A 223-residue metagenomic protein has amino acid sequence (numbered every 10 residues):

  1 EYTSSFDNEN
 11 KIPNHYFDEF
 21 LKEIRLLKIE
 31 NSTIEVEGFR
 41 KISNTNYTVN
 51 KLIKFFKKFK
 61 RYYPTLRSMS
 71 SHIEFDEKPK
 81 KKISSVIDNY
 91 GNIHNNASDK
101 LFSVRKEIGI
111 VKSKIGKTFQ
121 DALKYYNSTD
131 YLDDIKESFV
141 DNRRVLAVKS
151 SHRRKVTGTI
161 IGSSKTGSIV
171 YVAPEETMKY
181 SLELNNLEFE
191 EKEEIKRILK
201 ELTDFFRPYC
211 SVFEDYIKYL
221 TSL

Functional and structural regions predicted by a protein language model:
E1-I93, K100, V104, Y209 (+1 more regions): Conserved amphipathic alpha-helical "coupling/scaffold" segments that transmit conformational changes between domains
E1-T3, F17-I24, I161, K165-G167 (+2 more regions): Extended, charged alpha-helical "arm/stalk" segments used for dimerization and assembly in large NTPase-driven machines
D7, K57, F119, L123-Y126 (+2 more regions): Coiled-coil heptad-register positions
I42, V104, I108-V111, E191-L223: Intracellular alpha-helical coupling/juxtamembrane segments of multi-pass membrane proteins
F75-G91, K179-K200: Extended, charged coiled-coil "arm/hinge" scaffolds of SMC/Rad50-like chromosome-maintenance ATPases and other large
S103-H152: Extended, Lys/Arg-enriched charged tracts that mediate electrostatic binding to polyanionic substrates
A122-T129, K136-S138, T166-M178, L182-N185 (+1 more regions): N-terminal accessory segments that target, anchor, or regulate ATP-driven/P-loop NTPase machines and associated
V140-V172, S181: SMC-family hinge/dimerization module
